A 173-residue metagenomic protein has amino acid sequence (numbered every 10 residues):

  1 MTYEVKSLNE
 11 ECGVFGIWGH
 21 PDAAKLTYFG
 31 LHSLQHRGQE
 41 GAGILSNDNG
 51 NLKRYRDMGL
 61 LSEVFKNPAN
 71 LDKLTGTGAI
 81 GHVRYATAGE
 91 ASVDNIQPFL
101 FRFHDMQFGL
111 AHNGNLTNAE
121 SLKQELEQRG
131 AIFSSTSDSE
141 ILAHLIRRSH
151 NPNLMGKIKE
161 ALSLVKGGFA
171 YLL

Functional and structural regions predicted by a protein language model:
M1-L173: Conserved short alpha-helical segments that host acidic/polar catalytic motifs at enzyme active sites
